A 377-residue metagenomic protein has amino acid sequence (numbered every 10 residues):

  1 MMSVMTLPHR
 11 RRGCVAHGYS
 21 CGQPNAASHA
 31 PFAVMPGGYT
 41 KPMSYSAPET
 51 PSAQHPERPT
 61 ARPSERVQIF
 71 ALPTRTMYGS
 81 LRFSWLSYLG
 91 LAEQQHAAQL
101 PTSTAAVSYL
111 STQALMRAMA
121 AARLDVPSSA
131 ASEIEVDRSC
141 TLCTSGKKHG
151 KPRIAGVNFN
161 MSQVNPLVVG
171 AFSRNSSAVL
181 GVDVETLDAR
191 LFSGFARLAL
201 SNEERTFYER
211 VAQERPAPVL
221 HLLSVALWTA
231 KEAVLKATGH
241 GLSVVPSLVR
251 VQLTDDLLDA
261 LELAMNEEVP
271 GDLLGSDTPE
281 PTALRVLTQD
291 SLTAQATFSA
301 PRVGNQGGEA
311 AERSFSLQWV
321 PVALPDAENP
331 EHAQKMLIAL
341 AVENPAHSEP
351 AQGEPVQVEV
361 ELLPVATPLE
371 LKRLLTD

Functional and structural regions predicted by a protein language model:
H9, A16, E135-R138: Disulfide-bonded cysteine motifs in exported proteins
R10, H29-A30: Compositionally biased, low-complexity intrinsically disordered regions
R10-R12, R58: Basic polycationic patches enriched in arginine
F32-D377: Core catalytic alpha/beta fold that binds nucleotide/phospho-ligands
